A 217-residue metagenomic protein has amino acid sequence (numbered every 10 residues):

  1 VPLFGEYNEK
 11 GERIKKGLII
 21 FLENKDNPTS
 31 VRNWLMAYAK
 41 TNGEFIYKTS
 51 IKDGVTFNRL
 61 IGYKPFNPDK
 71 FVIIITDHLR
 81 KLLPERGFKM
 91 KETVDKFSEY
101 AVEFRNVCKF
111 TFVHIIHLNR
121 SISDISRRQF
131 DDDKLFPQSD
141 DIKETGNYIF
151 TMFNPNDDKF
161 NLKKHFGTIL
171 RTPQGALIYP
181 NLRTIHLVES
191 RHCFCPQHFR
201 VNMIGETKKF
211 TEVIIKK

Functional and structural regions predicted by a protein language model:
V1, H78-K81, T145-N147: Walker A/P-loop NTP-binding active-site region of P-loop NTPases, recognizing the glycine-rich GxxxxGKT/S
V1-P68: Cytosolic-facing regulatory segments adjacent to core modules
K16-I19, D69-I73, C108-H114: Loop/turn-to-beta-strand initiation segments
I19-F21, L83-D95, I125-D132: Flexible beta-alpha connector loops of hexameric P-loop NTPases
D26-T29, R80-G87, R120-I122, D158: Short acidic, S/G/P-rich loop/turn micro-motifs used as interaction or catalytic elements
S30-Y38, M90-E103, L135: Well-ordered, non-membrane alpha-helical segments in soluble/globular domains
N67-P68, V72-S98: Helical hairpin unit composed of two closely spaced alpha helices linked by a short loop
V102-K216: Phosphate-binding/switch region of NTP-binding enzymes
